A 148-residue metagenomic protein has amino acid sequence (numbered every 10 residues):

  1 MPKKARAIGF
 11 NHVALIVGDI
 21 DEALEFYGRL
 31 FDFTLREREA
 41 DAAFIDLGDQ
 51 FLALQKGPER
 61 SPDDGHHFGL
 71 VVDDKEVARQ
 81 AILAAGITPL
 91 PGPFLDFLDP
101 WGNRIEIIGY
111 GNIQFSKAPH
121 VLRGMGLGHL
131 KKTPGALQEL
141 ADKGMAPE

Functional and structural regions predicted by a protein language model:
P2-F10, A14-L52: Core segments of cupin and vicinal oxygen chelate
P2-K4, L83-E148: Vicinal oxygen chelate
F10-V17, D46, E59-A85, P89 (+1 more regions): Vicinal oxygen chelate
I16, A53-L54, F68, L130: Short, flexible segments with low predicted structural confidence
Y27, P58, I82, P119: Short, flexible helix/strand-to-coil boundary loops that buttress conserved ligand/catalytic motifs in alpha/beta
F33-G65, R104-N112: Conserved short beta-strand elements that form part of the metal-binding/catalytic scaffold of enzyme active sites
A53, E76-A78, F115: Residue-level signal for secondary-structure boundary sites
